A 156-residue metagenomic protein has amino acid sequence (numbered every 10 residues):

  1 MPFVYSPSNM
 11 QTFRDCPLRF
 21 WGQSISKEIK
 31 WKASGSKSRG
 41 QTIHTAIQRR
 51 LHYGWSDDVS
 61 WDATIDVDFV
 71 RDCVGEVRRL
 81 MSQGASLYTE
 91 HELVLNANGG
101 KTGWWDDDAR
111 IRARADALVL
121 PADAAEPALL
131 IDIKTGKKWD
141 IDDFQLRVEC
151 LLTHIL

Functional and structural regions predicted by a protein language model:
M1-Y5, V70-C73: Short low-complexity stretches enriched in small and charged residues
P2-S56, E90-H91: Nuclease catalytic cores
E28-K30, L129-T135: Glycine- and acidic
A33, K37, A124-A125, C150-I155: Conserved catalytic core of nucleotide polymerization and phosphodiester-bond processing enzymes
A33-R39, K137-F144: Active-site metal-coordination segments of metallo-dependent hydrolases
T42, F144-L152: Short amphipathic alpha-helical face segments that pack within enzyme cores and frequently flank/anchor catalytic
A46-L130, K138, Q145, I155-L156: Catalytic cores of nuclease domains that cleave nucleic-acid phosphodiester backbones
